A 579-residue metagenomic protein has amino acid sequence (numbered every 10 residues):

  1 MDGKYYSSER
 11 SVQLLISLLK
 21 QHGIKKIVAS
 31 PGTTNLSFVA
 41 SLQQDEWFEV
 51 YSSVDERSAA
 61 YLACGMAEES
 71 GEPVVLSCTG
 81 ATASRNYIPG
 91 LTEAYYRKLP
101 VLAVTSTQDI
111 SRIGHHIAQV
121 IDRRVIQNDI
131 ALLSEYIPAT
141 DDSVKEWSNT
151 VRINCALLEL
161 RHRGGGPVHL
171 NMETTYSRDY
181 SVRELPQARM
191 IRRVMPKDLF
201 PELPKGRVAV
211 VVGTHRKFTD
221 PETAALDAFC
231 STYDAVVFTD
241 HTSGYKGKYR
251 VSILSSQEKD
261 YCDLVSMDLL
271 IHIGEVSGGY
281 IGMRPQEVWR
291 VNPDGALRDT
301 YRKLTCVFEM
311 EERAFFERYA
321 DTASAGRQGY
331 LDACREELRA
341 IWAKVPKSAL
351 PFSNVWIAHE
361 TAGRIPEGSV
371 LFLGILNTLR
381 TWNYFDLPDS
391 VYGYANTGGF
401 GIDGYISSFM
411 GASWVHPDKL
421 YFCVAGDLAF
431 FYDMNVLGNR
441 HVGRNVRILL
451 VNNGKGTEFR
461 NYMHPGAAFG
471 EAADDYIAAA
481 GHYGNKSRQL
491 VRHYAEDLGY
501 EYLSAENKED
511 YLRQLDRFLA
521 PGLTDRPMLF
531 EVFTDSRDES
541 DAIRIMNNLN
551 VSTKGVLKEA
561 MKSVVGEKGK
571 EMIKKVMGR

Functional and structural regions predicted by a protein language model:
M1-Q21, N149-P204: Cofactor-/ligand-binding subdomain signature composed of acidic, glycine-rich, tryptophan-containing flexible loops
M1-S7, P285-N377, Y494, G499-Y500 (+3 more regions): Phosphate/pyrophosphate-binding active-site segments
S7-S77, T82-T92: N-terminal cofactor/phosphate-binding cores enriched in small/glycine residues, especially glycine-rich loops such as
V12-G23, S30-T34, F38-Q43, E336-H416: Active-site diphosphate/adenylate-binding microenvironment
K26, E69-C78, S84, A94-V101 (+4 more regions): Structural signature of the thiamine diphosphate
Q44, A94, V104, S111-R124 (+2 more regions): Thiamine diphosphate
N86, V212-W289, P293, L297-T300 (+3 more regions): Glycine-rich, anion-gripping cofactor-binding loops and their flanking helix/strand elements in enzyme active sites
T105-I153, F238-E337, R440-H441, G454: Glycine-rich, acidic loop regions that bind phosphate or pyrophosphate groups
